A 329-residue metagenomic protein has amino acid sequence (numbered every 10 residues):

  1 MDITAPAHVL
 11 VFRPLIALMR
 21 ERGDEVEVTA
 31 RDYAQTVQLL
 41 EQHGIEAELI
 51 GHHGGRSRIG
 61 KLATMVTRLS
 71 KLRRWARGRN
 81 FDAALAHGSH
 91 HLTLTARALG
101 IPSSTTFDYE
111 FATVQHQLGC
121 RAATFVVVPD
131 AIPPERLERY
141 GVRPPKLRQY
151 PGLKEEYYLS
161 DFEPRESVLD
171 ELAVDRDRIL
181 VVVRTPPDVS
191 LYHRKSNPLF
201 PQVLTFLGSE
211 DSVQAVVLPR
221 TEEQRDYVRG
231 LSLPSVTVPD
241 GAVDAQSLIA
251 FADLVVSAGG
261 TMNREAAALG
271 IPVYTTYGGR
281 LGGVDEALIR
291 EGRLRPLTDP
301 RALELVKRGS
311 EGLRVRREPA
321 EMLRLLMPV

Functional and structural regions predicted by a protein language model:
R20-T64: Conserved nucleotide-sugar phosphate-binding/catalytic loop shared by glycosyltransferases and other
H43-R56, L204-P239: Catalytic donor nucleotide-activated moiety binding site of glycosyltransferases and closely related
R68-W75, E222-M262: Donor nucleotide-activated moiety binding/catalytic core segment of transferases that use nucleotide-activated donors
A84-T95, T105-T106, L248-D285: A donor-sugar binding/catalytic signature common to diverse glycosyltransferases and related nucleotide-sugar
S104-T106, H116-V128, I249: A conserved, positively charged/aromatic
T124-S196: A nucleotide-sugar donor-handling region in carbohydrate enzymes
A268-G312: Catalytic binding pocket for nucleotide-activated donors in carbohydrate/polymer assembly enzymes
S310-V329: C-terminal amphipathic helix plus adjacent low-complexity, charged tail appended to glycosyltransferase catalytic
